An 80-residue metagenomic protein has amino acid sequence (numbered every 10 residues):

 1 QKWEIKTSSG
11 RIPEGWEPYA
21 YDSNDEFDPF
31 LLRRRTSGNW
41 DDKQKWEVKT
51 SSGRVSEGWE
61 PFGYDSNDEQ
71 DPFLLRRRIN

Functional and structural regions predicted by a protein language model:
Q1-N80: Terminus-proximal functional modules
